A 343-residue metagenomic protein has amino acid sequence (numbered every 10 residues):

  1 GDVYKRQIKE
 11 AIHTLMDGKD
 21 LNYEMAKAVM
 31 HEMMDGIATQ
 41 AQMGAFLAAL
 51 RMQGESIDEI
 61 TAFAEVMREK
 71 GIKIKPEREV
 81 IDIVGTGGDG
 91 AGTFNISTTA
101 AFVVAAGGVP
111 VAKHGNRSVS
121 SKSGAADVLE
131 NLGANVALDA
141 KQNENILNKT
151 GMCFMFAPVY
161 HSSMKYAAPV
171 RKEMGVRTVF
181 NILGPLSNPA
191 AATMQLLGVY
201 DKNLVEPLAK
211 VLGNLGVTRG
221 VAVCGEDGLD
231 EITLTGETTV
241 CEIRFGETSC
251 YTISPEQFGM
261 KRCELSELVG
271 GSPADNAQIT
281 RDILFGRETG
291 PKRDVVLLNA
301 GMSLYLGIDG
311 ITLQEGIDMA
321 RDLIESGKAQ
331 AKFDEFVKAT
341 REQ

Functional and structural regions predicted by a protein language model:
G1-Y4: Short, small-residue-biased leader/transition segments that mark boundaries at the very start of proteins
R6-K19, I83-A91: N-terminal basic/disordered segments at the start of proteins
R6-Q7, L15-T61, R68-P76, V295: N-terminal glycine-rich anion-binding loops that anchor highly charged ligand groups
T14, E69-I72, T93, G108 (+2 more regions): Glycine-rich anion-binding loops and their surrounding alpha/beta cores
M16, L47-R51, D82-G87, S303: Short glycine-rich or small-residue beta-strand-to-loop segments that form or flank ligand, phosphate, metal/Fe-S
A45, T99-V103, V295, N299-M302: Short amphipathic alpha-helical face segments that pack within enzyme cores and frequently flank/anchor catalytic
L47, F94-T150: A glycine-rich phosphate/pyrophosphate-binding beta-strand-loop-alpha-helix module
G54-V119: Active-site cofactor/substrate anionic-group-binding motifs, chiefly glycine- and Lys/Arg-rich phosphate-binding loops
